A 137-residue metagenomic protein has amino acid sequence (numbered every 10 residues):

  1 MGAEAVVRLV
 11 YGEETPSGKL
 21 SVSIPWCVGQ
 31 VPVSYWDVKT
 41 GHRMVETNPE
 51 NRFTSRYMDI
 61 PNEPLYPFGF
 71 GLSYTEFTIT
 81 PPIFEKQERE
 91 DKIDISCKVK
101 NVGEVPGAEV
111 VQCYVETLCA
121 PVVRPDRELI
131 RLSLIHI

Functional and structural regions predicted by a protein language model:
M1-A108, Q112-L118, V122-R124: Secreted, periplasmic, or luminal enzymes acting at the cell surface/secretory milieu
D126-I130: Outer-membrane beta-barrel domain signature, especially the mid-to-C-terminal portions of large Gram-negative OMP
H136-I137: Conserved small/polar residues in nucleotide/adenosyl-binding loops
